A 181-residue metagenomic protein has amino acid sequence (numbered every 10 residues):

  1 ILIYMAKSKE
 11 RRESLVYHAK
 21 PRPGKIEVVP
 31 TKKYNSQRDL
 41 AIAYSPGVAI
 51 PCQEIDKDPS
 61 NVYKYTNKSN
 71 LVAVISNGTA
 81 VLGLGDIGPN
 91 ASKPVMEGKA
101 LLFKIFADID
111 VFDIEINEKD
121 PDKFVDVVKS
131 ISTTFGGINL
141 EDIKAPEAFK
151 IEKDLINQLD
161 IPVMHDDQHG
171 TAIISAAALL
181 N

Functional and structural regions predicted by a protein language model:
M5-I161: N-terminal ligand-binding/catalytic initiation module
M164-L180: A glycine-rich, Thr/Ser-enriched phosphate-binding loop motif common to dinucleotide/cofactor-binding enzymes
